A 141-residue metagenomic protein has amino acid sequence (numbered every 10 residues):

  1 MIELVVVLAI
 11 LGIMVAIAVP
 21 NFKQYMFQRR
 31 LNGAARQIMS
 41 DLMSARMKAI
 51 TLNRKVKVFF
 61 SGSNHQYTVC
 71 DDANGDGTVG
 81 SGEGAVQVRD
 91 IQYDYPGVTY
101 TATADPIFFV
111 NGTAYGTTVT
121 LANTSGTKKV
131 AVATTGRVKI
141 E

Functional and structural regions predicted by a protein language model:
M1-G12, I17: Glycine-centered recognition micro-motifs in short, flexible terminal segments and loops
I13, I17-R36, S40-M47, T51 (+1 more regions): N-terminal helix-rich module
